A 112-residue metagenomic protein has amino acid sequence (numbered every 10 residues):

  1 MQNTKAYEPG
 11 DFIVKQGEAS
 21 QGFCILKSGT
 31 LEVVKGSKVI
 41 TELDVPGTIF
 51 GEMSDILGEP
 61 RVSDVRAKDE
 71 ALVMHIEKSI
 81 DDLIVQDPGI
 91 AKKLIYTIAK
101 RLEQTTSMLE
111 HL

Functional and structural regions predicted by a protein language model:
M1-V34: Regulatory nucleotide-sensing modules
Q2, Y96-L112: Polybasic "coupling" helices that flank or enter modular domains
F12, E42-I95: Cyclic-nucleotide recognition modules
I13-K15, L83, T106-L109: Short helix-to-loop capping/linker segments positioned immediately adjacent to catalytic or ligand/cofactor-binding
V33, K92, L102-E103: A short hydrophobic/aromatic micro-motif that marks alpha-helical segments and, especially, helix-coil
